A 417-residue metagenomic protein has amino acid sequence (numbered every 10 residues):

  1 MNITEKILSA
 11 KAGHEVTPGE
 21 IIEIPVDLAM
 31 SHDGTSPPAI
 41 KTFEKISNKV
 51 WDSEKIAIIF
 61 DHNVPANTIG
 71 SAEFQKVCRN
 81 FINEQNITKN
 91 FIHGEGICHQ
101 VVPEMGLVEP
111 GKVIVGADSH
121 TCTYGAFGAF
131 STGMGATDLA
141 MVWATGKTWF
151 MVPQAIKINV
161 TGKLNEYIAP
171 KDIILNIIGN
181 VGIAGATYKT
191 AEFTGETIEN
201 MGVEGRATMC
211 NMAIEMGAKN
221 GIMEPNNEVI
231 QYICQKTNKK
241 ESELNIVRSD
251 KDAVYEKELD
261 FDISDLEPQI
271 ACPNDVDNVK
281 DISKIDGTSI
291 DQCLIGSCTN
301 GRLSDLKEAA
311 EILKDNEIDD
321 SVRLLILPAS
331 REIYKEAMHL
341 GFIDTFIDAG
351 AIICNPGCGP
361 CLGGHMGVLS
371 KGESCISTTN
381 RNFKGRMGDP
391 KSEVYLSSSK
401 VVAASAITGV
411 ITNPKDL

Functional and structural regions predicted by a protein language model:
M1-L417: Fe-S-dependent hydro-lyases/dehydratases of central metabolism
